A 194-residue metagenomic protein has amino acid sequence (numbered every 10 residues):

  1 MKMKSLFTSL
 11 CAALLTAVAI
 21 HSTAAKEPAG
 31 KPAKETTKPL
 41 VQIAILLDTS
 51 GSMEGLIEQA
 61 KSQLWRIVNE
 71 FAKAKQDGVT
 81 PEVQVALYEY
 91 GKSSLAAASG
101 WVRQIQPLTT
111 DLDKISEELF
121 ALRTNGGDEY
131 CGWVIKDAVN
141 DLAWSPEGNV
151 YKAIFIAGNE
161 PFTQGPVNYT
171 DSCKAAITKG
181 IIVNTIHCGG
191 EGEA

Functional and structural regions predicted by a protein language model:
M1-L10: Bacterial N-terminal signal peptides that target proteins for export
S9-A19: Bacterial N-terminal signal peptides
I20-A24: Sec/Tat signal peptide C-region and signal peptidase I cleavage site
K26-K38, K73-V79, V139-V150, Q164-G165 (+1 more regions): Surface-exposed acidic, glycine-flexible loop patches that form ligand/cofactor-binding and adhesion interfaces
E27-G30, L95-A97, Q104-I156, F162-T163 (+1 more regions): Von Willebrand factor
E35-V41, I45-A60, V79, P107-T110 (+4 more regions): Extracytoplasmic/periplasmic, Sec-exported soluble proteins
T36-R103, I135-D137, A153-A157: Von Willebrand factor
E160-A194: VWA/integrin I-like adhesion module and closely mimicked acidic/polar interface patches used
